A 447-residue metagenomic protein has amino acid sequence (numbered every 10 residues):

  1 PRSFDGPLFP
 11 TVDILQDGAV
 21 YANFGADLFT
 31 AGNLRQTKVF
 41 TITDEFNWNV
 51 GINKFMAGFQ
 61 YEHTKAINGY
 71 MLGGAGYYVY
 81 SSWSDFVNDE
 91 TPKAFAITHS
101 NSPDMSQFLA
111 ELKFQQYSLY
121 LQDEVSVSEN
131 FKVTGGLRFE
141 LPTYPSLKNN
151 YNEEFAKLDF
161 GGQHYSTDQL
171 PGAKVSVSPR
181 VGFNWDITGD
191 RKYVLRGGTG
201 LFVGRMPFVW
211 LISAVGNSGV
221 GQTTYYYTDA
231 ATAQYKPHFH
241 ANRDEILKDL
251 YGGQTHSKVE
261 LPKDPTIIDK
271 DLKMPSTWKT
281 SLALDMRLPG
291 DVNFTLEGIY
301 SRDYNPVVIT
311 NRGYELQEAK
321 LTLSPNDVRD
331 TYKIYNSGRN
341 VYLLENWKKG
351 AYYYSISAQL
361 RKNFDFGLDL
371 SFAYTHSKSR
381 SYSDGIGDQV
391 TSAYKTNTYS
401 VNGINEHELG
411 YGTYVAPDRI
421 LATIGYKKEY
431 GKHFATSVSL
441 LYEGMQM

Functional and structural regions predicted by a protein language model:
P1, A57-H63, G135-L141, G197-L201 (+3 more regions): Transmembrane beta-barrel strands of outer-membrane/channel proteins
P1, Q36, G69-G74, S146-N152 (+3 more regions): Outer-membrane beta-barrel translocator domains and adjoining extracellular loop/strand segments of Gram-negative
P1-Q122, F160-G162, N311-G313, Q317-S324 (+2 more regions): Replace "related TpsB outer-membrane translocases also match" with "some related outer-membrane beta-barrels such as
T11-V20, K148-S178, G182-N346: Solvent-exposed loop/turn elements at secondary-structure boundaries
T37-T41, F114-Y120, S176-R180, I267 (+5 more regions): Transmembrane beta-barrel architecture of outer-membrane proteins
I42-W48, L119-V125, L137, V181-W185 (+5 more regions): Residues on the lipid-exposed face of transmembrane beta-strands in outer-membrane beta-barrel proteins
N53-F55, F131-V133, R191-Y193, D291-F294 (+2 more regions): Repeated loop/turn-to-beta-strand initiation elements of outer-membrane beta-barrel proteins
T295-A435, S439-Q446: Gram-negative outer-membrane beta-barrel transporters
